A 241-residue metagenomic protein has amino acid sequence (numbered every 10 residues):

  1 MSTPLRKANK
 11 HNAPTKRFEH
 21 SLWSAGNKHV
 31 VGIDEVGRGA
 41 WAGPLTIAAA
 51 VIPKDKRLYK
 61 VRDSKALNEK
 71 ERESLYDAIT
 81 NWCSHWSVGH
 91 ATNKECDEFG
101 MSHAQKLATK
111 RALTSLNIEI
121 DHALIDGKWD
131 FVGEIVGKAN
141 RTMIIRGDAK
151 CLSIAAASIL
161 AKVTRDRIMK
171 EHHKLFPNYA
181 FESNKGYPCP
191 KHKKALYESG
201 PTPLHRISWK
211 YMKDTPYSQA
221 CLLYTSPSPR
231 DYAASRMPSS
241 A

Functional and structural regions predicted by a protein language model:
M1-S226: RNase H-like, Mg2+-dependent phosphodiesterase core, and more generally RNA phosphate-backbone-engaging helix-loop
Y224-A241: Single conserved hydrophobic/aromatic residue that forms the stacking wall/gate of nucleotide- or nucleobase-binding
